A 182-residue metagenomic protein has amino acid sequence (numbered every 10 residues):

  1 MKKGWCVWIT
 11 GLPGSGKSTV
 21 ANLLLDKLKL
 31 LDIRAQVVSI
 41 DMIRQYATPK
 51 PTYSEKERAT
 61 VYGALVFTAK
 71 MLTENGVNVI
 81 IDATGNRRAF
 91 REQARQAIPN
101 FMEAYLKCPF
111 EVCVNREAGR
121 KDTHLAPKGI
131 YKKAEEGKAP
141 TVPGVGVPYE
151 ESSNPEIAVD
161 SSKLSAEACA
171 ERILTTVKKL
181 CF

Functional and structural regions predicted by a protein language model:
M1-G4: Phosphate-binding P-loop
I9: Hydrophobic anchor at the beta1->P-loop junction of P-loop NTPases
P13: The conserved Walker
K17: Conserved lysine of the Walker
N22-K70, E74: Conserved substrate/cofactor phosphate-moiety recognition/catalytic segment in nucleotide-dependent phosphotransferases
R34, N75-V79, M102: Loop/turn-to-beta-strand initiation segments
A97-R116, V159: Conserved phosphate-donor/acceptor-positioning beta-strand/loop module used by diverse small-molecule
K107, G119-R172: Small-molecule kinase domains that catalyze NTP-dependent phosphoryl transfer to phosphate-bearing small molecules
